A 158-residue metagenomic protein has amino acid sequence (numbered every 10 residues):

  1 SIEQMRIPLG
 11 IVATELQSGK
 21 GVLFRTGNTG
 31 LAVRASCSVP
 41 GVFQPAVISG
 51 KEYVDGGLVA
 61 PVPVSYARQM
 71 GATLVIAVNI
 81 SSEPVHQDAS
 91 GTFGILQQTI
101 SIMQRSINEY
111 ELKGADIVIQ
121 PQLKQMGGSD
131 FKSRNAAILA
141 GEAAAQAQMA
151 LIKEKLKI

Functional and structural regions predicted by a protein language model:
S1-I158: Patatin-like phospholipase
